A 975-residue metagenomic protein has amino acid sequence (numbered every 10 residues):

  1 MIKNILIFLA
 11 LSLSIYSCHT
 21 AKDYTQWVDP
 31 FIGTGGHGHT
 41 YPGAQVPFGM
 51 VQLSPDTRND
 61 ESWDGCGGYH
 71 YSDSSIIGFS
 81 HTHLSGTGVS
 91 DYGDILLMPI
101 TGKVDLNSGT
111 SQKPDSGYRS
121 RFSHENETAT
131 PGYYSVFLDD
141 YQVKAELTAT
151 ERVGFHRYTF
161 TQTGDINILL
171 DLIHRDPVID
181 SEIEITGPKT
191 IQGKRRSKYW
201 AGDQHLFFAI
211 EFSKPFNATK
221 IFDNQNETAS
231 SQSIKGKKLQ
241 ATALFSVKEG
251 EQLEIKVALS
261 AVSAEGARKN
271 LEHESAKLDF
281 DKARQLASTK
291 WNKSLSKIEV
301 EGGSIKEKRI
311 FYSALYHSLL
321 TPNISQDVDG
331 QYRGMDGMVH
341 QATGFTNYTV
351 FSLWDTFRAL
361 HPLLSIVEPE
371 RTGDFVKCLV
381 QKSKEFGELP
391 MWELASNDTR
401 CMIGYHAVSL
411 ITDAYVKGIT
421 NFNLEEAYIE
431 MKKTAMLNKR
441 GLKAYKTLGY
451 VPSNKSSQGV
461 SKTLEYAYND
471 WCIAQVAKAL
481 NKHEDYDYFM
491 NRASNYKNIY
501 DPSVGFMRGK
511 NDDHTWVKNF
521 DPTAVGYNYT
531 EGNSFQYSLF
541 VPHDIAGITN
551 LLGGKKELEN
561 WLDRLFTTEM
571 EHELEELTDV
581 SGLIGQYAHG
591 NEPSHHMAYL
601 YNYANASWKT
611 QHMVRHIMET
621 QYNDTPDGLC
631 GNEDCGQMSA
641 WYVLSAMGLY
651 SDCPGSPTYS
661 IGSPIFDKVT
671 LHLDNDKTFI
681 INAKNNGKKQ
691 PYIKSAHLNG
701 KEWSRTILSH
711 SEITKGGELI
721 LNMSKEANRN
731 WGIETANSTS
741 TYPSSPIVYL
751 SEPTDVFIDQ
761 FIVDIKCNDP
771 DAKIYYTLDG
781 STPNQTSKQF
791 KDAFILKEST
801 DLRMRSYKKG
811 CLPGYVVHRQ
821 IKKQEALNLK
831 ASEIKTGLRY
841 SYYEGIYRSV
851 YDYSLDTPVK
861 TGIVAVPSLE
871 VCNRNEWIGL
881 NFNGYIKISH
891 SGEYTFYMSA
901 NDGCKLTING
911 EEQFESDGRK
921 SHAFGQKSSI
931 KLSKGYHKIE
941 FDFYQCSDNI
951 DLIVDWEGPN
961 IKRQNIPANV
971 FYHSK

Functional and structural regions predicted by a protein language model:
M1-K22: Bacterial Sec-dependent N-terminal signal peptides
I5, T735, T739-Y851, D856-N881 (+4 more regions): Short, compositionally stereotyped local motifs that mark structural "simplifiers"
T20-H361, S365-S409, Y415-L464, C472-N498 (+9 more regions): Accessory carbohydrate-recognition regions in carbohydrate-active enzymes
Q162-G164, P691, C767-A772, S899-G903: Short proline/glycine-enriched turn/loop motifs at strand-loop junctions of beta-rich domains
D667, N875-I886, F924-S928: Short beta-strands within extracellular/lumenal beta-sheet-rich domains
S695-H697, K773-T777, Y897, K905-T907 (+1 more regions): Beta-strand signatures of extracellular beta-sandwich domains
I765-C767, I886-I888, G892-L906, I939: Aromatic-lined ligand-binding clefts that engage carbohydrates, nucleic acids, or primary amines
E940-N949, G958: Short beta-strand-plus-loop segments that form exposed binding edges in beta-rich domains
